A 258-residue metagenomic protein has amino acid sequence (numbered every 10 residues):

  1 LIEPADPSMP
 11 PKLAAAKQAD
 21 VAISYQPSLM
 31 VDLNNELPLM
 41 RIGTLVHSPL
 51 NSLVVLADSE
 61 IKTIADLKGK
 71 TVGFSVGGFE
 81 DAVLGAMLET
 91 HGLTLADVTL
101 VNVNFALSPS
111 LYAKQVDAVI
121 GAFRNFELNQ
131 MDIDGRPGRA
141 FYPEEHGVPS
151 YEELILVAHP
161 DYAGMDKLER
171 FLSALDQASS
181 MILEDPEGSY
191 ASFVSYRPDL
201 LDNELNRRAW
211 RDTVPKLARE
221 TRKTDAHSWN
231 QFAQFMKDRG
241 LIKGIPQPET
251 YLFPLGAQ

Functional and structural regions predicted by a protein language model:
L1-N104, S108-A113, D117-N125, F141 (+1 more regions): Short, glycine-/small- and polar/acidic-enriched structural segments that line small-molecule recognition paths
P27, F105-Y196: Pocket-lining segment of extracytoplasmic ligand-binding domains
L33, G85-E89, D132, V194 (+1 more regions): Class I S-adenosyl-L-methionine
R41, Y190-S192, G244-P246: Short, hydrophobic secondary-structure boundary micro-motifs
L45-V55, R136-D161, L172, A209-T213 (+1 more regions): Periplasmic-binding protein-like
T90-L95, D134-R136, D199-L200, L241: Short helix-capping segments at alpha-helix termini
G164-L241: Secondary-structure end/capping motifs
N230-Q258: Conserved C-terminal helix/tail region of periplasmic/extracytoplasmic solute-binding proteins
